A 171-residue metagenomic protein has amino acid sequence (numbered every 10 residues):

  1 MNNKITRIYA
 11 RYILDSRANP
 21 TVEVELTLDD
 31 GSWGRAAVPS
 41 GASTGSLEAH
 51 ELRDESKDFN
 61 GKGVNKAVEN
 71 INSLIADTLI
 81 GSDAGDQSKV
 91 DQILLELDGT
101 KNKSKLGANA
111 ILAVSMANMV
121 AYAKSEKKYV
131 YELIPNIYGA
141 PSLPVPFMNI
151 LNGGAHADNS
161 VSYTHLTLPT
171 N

Functional and structural regions predicted by a protein language model:
M1-P20: Short, Gly/Pro- and small/polar-rich lid/capping loops
D15-R17, G99-M116, P146-N159: Glycine/serine-rich anion-binding loops at beta->alpha junctions that coordinate negatively charged ligand groups
P20, T27-H50, K66: N-terminal glycine-rich anion-binding loops that anchor highly charged ligand groups
V22-L28, A36-S40, M148-Y163: Short beta-strand elements
S40-A42, E96-T100, N136-P141, L151: Acidic, glycine-rich active-site loops and adjacent beta-strand->loop/helix elements that engage anionic groups
A42-K128: Metal- or metallocofactor-binding catalytic centers and their adjacent structured scaffolds across diverse enzyme
K128-F147: Glycine/threonine-rich beta-strand-loop-alpha-helix active-site module that forms ligand/phosphate-binding
T164-T170: Conserved small/polar residues in nucleotide/adenosyl-binding loops
